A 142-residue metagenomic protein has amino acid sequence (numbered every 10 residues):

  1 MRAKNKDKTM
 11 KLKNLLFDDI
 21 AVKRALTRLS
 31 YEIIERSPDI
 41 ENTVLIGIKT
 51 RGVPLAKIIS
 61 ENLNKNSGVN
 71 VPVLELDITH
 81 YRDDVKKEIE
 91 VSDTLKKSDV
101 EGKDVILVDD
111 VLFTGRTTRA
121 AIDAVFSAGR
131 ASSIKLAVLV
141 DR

Functional and structural regions predicted by a protein language model:
M1-R142: PRPP-associated nucleotide enzymes
